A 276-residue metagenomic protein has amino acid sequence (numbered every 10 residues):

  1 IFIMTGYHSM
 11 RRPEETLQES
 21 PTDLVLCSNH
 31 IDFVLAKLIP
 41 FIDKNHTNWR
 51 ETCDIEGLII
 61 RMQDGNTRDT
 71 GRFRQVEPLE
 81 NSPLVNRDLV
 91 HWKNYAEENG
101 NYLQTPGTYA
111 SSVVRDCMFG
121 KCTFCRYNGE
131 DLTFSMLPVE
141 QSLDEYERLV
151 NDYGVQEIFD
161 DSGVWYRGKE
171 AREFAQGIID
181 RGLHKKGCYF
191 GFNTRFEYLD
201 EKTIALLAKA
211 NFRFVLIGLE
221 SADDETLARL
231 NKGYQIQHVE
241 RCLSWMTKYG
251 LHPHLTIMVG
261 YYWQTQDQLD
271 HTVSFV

Functional and structural regions predicted by a protein language model:
I1, D23, E240, Y249-G250 (+1 more regions): Short, intrinsically disordered, charge-balanced linker/junction segments flanking boundaries in proteins
I1-R74: Glycine-rich beta-alpha loop elements in corrinoid/cobalamin-binding modules across cobalamin-dependent enzymes
R11-E15, F33-A36, E77-P78, T133 (+2 more regions): Short catalytic/ligand-binding loop motif for oxyanion handling, primarily in non-cytosolic enzymes, centered on
P13-E19, T203, W263-V276: Catalytic cores of alpha/beta
C27, I31, S135-P138, Q235 (+1 more regions): Residue-level preference for long, well-ordered alpha-helices that form the structural scaffold of enzyme catalytic
V85-H254, Y261, S274: Radical SAM [4Fe-4S] cluster-binding motif and immediate context
